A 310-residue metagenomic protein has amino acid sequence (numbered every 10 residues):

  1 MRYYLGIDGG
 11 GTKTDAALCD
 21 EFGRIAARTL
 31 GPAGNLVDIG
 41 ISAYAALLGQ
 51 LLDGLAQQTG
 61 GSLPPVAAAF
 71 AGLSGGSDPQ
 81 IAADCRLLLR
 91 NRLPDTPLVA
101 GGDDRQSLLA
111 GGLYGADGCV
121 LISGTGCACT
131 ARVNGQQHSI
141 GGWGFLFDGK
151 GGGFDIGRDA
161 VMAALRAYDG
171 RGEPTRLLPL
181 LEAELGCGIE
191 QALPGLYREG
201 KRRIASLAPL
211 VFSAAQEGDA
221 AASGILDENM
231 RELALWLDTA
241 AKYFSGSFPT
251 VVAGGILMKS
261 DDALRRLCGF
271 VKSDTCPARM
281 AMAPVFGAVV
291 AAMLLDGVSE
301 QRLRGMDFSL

Functional and structural regions predicted by a protein language model:
M1, P97-V120, Q136: Conserved phosphate-binding catalytic cores of ATP/NTP-utilizing and phosphoryl-transfer enzymes
M1-P64, N91-R92, G112-C119, M162-L310: ATP-binding/phosphotransfer module of carbohydrate and carboxylate kinases, centering on a glycine-rich
D8, D104, G124: Active-site glycine-centered loops adjacent to acidic/histidine catalytic or metal-binding residues that shape
A27-L30, A100, H138: Structural signal for short hydrophobic segments within the conserved structured cores of catalytic domains across
D53-L93, L98-A100, G112-L113: Short beta-strand-loop/turn "lid" adjacent to the catalytic site in phosphate-handling enzymes
F70-S77, S123-T125, F248-K259: Glycine-rich beta-strand-to-loop/alpha-helix junction loops that act as flexible
D78-P79, S107-L109, A128-C129, L257-S260: Short, active-site-adjacent cap segments at secondary-structure transitions
A116-A167, R171: Glycine-rich phosphate-binding loop of actin/hexokinase-like ATP-binding domains
